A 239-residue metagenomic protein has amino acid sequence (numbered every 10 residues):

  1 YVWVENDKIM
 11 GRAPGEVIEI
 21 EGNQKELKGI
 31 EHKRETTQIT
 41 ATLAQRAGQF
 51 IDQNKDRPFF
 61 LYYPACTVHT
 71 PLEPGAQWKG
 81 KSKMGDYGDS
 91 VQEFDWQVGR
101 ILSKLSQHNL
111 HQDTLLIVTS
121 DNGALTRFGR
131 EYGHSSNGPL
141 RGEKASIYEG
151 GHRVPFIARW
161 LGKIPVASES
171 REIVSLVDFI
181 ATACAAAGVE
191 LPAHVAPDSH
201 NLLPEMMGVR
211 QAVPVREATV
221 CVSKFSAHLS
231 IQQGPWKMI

Functional and structural regions predicted by a protein language model:
Y1-G29, R127-V154, W236-I239: Core domains of carbohydrate- and sulfate-ester-processing enzymes
D7-K8, A47-D89, L125-R130: Active-site His/acidic residue clusters
G22-H32, A76-K81, R159-I164: Short glycine/proline-rich turn/loop motifs
G29-A41, G80-E93: The substrate-binding groove and active-site-proximal loops of carbohydrate-active enzymes, especially glycoside
K55-L61, L110-L116, H152-V154, P214-E217 (+1 more regions): Loop/turn elements at helix/coil->beta-strand transitions in domains of secreted/extracellular proteins
P58-P64, V91-F94, V98, L115-S120 (+2 more regions): Beta-strand elements within well-structured catalytic alpha/beta cores of enzymes that handle phosphate/sulfate esters
E93-Y132: Metal-dependent active-site segment of extracytoplasmic phospho-/sulfohydrolases and closely related
A124-I147, I164-S168, E172, V177-I239: C-terminal cap/loop subdomain of S1 sulfatases and analogous C-terminal strand-loop tails that border
